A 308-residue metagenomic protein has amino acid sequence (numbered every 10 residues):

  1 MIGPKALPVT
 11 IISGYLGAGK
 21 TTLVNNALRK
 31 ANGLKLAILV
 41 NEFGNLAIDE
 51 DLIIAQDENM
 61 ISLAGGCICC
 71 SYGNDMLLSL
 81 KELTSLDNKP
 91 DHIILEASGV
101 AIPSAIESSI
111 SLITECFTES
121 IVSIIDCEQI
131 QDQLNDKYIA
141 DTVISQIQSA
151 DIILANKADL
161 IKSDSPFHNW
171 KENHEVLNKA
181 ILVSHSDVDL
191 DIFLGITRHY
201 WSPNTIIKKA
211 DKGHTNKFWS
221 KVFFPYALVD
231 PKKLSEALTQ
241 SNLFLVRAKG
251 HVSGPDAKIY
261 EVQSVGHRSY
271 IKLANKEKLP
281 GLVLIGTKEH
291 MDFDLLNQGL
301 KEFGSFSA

Functional and structural regions predicted by a protein language model:
I2-D136, D141: Nucleotide-state-sensitive switch-loop elements of NTP-binding domains
S145-P280, K288-A308: C-terminal accessory "lid"/substrate-recognition subdomains
L284: Flexible loop/N-cap segments at domain edges
